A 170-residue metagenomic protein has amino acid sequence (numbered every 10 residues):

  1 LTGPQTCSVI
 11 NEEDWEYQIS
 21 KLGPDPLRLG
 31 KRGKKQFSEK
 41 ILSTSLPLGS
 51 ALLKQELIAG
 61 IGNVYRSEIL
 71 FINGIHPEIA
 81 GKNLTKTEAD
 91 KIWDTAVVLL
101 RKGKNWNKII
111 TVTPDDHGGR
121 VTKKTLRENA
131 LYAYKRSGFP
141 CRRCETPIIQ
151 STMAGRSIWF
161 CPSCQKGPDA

Functional and structural regions predicted by a protein language model:
L1-A170: Structured catalytic/nucleic-acid-binding cores of DNA maintenance enzymes
